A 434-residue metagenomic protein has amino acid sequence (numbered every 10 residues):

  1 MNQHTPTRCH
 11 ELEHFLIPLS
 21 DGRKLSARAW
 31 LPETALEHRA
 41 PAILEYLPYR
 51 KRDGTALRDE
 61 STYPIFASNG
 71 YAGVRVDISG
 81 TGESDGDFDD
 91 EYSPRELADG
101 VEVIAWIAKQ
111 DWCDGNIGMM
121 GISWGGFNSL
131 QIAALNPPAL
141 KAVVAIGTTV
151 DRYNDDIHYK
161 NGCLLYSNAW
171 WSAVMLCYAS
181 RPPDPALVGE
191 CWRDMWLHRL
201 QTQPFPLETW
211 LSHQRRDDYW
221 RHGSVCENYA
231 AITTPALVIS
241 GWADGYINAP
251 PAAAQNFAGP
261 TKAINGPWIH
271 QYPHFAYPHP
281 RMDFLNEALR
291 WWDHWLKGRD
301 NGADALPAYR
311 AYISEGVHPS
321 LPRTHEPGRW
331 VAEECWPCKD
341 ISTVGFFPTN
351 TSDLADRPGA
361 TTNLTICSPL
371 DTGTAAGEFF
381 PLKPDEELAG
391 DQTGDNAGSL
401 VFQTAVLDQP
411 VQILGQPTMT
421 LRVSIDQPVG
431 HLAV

Functional and structural regions predicted by a protein language model:
N2-H38, Q403, L407-Q409: N-terminal cap/lid segment of alpha/beta-hydrolase-fold proteins
T34-A108, I157, L164, V434: Cap/lid segment of the alpha/beta-hydrolase catalytic domain
E60, S68, A134-A231: Accessory cap/linker subdomain of secreted extracellular hydrolases
D111-S123: Alpha/beta-hydrolase fold nucleophile elbow
G121-Q131: Glycine-rich nucleophile elbow surrounding the catalytic serine of serine-hydrolase chemistry
I232, V238-S240: Short beta-strand/loop motif that positions the catalytic acidic residue of the alpha/beta-hydrolase fold
G245-P250: Conserved alpha/beta-hydrolase "acid-adjacent" motif
P278-V434: C-terminal, loop-rich substrate-recognition/catalytic regions characterized by aromatic stacking residues
